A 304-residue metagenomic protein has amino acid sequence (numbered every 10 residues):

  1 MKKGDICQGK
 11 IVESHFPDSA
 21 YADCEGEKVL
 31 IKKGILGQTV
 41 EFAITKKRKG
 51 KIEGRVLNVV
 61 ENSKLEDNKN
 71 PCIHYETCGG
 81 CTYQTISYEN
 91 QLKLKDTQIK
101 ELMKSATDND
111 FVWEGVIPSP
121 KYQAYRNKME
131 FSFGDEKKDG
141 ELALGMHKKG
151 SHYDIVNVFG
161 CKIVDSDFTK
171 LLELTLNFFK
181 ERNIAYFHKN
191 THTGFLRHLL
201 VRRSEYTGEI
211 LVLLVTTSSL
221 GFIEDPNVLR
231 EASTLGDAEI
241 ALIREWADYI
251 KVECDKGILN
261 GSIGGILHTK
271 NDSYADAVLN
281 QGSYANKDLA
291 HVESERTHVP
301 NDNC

Functional and structural regions predicted by a protein language model:
M1-C304: Accessory RNA-recognition modules of RNA-modification enzymes
